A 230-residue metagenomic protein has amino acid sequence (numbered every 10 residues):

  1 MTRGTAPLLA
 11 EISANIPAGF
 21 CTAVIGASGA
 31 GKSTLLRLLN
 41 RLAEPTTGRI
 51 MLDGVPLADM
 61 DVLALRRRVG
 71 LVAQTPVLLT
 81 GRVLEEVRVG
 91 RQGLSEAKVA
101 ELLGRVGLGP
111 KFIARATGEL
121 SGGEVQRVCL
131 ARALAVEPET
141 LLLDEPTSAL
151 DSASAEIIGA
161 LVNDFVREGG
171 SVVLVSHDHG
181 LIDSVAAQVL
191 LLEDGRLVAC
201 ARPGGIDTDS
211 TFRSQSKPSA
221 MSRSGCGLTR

Functional and structural regions predicted by a protein language model:
N40: Helix-to-loop junction immediately C-terminal to a conserved catalytic motif
E96-F112: Conserved ABC ATPase "signature" region
A116-L120, E124: Conserved ABC ATPase signature
L130: Hydrophobic anchor residue at the start of the ABC signature
L141-D144: Catalytic Walker B motif of ABC-type/P-loop ATPase nucleotide-binding domains
S152-S154: Helix N-cap at the start of a conserved alpha-helix in ABC-type nucleotide-binding domains
S176-H177: H-loop/switch region of ABC-family ATPase nucleotide-binding domains
